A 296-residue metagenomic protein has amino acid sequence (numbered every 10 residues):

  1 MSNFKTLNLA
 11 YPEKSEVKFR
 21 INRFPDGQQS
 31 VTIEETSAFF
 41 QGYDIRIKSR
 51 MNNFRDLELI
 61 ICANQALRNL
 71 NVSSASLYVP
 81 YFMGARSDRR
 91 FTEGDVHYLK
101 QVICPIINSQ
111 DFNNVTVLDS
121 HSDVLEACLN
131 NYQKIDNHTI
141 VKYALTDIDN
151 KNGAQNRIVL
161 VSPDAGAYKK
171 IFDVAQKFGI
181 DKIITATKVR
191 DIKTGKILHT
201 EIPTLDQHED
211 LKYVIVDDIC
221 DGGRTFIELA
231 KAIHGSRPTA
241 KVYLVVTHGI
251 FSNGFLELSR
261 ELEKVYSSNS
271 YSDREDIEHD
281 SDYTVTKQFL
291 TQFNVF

Functional and structural regions predicted by a protein language model:
M1-F296: PRPP-associated nucleotide enzymes
